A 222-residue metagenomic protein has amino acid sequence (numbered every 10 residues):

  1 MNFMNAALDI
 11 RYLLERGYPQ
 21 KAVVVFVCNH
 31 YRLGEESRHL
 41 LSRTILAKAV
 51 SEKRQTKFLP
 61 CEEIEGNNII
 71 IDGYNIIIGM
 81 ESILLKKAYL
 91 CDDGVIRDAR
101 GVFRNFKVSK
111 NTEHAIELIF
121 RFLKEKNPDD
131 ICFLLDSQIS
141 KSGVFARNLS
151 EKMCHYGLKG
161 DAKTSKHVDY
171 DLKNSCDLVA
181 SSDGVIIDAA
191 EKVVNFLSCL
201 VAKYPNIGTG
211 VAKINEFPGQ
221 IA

Functional and structural regions predicted by a protein language model:
M1-N68, I76-A222: Charge-biased, low-complexity intrinsically disordered regions
